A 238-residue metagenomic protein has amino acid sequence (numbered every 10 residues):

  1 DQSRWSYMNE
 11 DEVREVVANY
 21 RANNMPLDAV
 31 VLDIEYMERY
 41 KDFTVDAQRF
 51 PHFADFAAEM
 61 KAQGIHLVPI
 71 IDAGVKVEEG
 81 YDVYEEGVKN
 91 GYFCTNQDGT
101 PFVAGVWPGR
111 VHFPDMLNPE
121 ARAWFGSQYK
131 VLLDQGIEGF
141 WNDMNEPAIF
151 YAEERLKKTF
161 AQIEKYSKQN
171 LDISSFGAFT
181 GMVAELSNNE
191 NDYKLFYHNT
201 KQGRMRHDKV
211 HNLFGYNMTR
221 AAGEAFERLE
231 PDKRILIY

Functional and structural regions predicted by a protein language model:
D1-Y238: Catalytic-domain carbohydrate-binding cleft regions of carbohydrate-active enzymes
